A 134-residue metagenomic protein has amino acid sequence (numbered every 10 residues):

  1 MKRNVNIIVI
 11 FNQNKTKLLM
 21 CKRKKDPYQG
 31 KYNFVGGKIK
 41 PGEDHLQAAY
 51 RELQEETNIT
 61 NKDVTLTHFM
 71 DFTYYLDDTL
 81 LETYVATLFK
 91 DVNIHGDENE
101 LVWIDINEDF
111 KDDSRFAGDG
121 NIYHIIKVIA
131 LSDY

Functional and structural regions predicted by a protein language model:
M1, D26, F72-L76: A short beta-turn/loop motif at secondary-structure boundaries
M1-L19: Conserved N-terminal beta-strand and adjoining loop/helix that marks the start of the Nudix/MutT-like hydrolase domain
R3, Q29, F34, D78-L81: Short connector loops at helix/strand junctions that flank enzyme active sites, especially segments positioning acidic
N14, M70-H95, N99-D109, D119-D133: Active-site-adjacent beta-strand/loop module that shapes the phosphate/pyrophosphate-binding cleft
K17-E55: Conserved Nudix-box catalytic region and its N-terminal flanking loop in Nudix hydrolases and closely related
T60-M70: A short coil-to-beta-strand element that immediately follows conserved catalytic motifs
